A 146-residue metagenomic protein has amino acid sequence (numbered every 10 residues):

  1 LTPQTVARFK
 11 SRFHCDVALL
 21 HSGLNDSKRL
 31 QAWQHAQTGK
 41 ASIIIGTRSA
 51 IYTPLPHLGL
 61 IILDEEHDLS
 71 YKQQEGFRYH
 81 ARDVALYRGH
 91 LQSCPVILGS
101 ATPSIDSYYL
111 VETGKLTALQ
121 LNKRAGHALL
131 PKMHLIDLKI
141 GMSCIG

Functional and structural regions predicted by a protein language model:
L1-T2, L24-R29, P103-S104: Short acidic loop-to-helix transition motifs that present clustered carboxylates
L1-V6, L98: Conserved strand-helix element at the start of the C-terminal RecA-like helicase core
Q4-R8, R12, A32, I61 (+2 more regions): Alpha-helical scaffold elements adjacent to nucleotide-binding pockets in ATP/GTP-utilizing enzyme cores
R8-I44, L58: Conserved motor-coupling elements within RecA-like helicase/translocase cores
R12-F13, P56-H57, Q92, G114-K115: Short, structured coil segments at secondary-structure junctions
V17-D26, D68-R78, G141-G146: Flexible beta-alpha connector loops of hexameric P-loop NTPases
Q31, R82-G146: Conserved interdomain linker/interface between the two RecA-like ATPase lobes of SF2 helicase motors
H35-L98, D106: SF2 helicase catalytic motif II
